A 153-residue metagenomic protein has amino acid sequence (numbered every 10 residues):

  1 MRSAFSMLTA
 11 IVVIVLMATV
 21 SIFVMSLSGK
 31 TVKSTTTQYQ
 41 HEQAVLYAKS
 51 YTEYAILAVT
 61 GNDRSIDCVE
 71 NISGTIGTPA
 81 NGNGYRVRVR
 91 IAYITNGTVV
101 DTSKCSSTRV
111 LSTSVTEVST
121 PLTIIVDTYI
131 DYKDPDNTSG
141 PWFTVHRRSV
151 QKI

Functional and structural regions predicted by a protein language model:
M1-S3: N-terminal leader/signal peptides at the extreme start of proteins
F5-Y47: Aliphatic-rich helix starts adjacent to a transmembrane/signal segment
V13, T31, Y47, Y51-A58 (+1 more regions): Short alpha-helical scaffold segments that flank and stabilize functional sites
A18, V24, T31, Y54-A55 (+2 more regions): Generic hydrophobic alpha-helical segments
V32-Y39, C105-S114, R147-V150: Short beta-alpha connecting loops at secondary-structure transitions that line or flank enzyme active sites
S50-I125: Low-complexity, Gly/Pro-rich coil/beta segments used as flexible assembly/activation regions
S119-L122, D127-I153: Low-complexity, S/T/G/P-rich flexible repeat/linker segments used as non-globular hinges and stalks within
